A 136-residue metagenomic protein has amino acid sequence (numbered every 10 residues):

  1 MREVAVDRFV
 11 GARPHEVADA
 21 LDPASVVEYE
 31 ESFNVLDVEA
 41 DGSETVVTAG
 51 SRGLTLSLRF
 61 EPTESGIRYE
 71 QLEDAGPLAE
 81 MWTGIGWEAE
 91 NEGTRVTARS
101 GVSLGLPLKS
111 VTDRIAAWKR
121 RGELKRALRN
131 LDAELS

Functional and structural regions predicted by a protein language model:
M1, F9, G66-R68, L124: Residue-level detection of beta-strand scaffold positions
M1-D41: Hydrophobic ligand-binding cavity/cleft-lining segments
M1-V6, S51-G53, A127: An N-terminal domain-start capping segment
D7, A75-L78, L128: Mature extracytoplasmic or otherwise solvent-exposed domains
Y29, L36-V38, T48-R95, G101-S103: Hydrophobic-ligand binding "helix-grip"
S103-S136: A conserved amphipathic terminal alpha-helix motif
